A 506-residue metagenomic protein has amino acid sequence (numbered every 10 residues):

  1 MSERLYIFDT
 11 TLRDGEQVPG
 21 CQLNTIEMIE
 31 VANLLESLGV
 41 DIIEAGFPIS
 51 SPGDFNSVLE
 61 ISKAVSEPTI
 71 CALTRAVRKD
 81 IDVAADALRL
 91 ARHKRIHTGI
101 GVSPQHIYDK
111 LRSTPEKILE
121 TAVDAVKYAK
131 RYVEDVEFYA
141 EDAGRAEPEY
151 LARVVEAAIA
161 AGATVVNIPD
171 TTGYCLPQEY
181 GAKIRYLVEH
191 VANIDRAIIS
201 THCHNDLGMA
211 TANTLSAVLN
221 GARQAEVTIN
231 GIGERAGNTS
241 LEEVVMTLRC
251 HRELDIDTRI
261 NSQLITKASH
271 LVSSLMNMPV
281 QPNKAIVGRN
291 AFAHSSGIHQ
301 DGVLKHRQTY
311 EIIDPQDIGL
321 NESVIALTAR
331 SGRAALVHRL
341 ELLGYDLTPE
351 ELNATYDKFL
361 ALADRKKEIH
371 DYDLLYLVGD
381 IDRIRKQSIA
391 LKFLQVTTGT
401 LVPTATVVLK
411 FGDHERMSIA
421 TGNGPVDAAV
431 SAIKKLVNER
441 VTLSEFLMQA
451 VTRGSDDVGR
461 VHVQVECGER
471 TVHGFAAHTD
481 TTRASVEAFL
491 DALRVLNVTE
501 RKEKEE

Functional and structural regions predicted by a protein language model:
M1-V77, V324-S331, V337-R339, L343 (+1 more regions): N-terminal capping/small domains of soluble enzymes
R4-L5, T11, M246, R252-I419 (+1 more regions): A mid-to-C-terminal "edge-of-domain" accessory segment
L5-I7, Q17-I42, N56-A64, R78-I199 (+1 more regions): Alpha/beta enzyme core
D14, V18-P19, F47-P52, S103-Q105 (+5 more regions): Short, small-residue-enriched loops and turns at beta-alpha junctions that line or gate enzyme active sites
Q17, Q22, I29-V31, E368-A484: Non-catalytic terminal/interface segments that mediate subunit docking, oligomerization, and allosteric communication
E67, D170-T171, E226-E234, R249-T258 (+3 more regions): Short beta-alpha connecting loops at secondary-structure transitions that line or flank enzyme active sites
C175, A182-K305: Catalytic alpha/beta core domains of metabolic enzymes, predominantly
T471-E505: Mixed-charge, glycine-accented linear interaction segment located at domain edges/termini
